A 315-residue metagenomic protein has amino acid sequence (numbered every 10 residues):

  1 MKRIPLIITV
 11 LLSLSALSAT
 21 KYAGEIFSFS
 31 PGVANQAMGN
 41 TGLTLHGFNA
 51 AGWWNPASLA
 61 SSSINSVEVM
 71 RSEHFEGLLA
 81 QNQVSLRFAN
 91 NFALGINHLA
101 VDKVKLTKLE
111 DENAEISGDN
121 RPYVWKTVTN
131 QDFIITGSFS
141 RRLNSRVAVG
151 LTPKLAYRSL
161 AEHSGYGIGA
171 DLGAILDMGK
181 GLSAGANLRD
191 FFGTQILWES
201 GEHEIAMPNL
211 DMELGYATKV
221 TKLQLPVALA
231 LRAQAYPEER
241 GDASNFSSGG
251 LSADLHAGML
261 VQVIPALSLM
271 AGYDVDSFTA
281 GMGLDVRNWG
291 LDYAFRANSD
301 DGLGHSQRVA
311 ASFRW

Functional and structural regions predicted by a protein language model:
M1-I4, S145: Positively charged n-region of N-terminal signal peptides that target proteins for export
I4-L14: Sec-dependent N-terminal signal peptides
A19-W315: Subset of outer-membrane beta-barrel
